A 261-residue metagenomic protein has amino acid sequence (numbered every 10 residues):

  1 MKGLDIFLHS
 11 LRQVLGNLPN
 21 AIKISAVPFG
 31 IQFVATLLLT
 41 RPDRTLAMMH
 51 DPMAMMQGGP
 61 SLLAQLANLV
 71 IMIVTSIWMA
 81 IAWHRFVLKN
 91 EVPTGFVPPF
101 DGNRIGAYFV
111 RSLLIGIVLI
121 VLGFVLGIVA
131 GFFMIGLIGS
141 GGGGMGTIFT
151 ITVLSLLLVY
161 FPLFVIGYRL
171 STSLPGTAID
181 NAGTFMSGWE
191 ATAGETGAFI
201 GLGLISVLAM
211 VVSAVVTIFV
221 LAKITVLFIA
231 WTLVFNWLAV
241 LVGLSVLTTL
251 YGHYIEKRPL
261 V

Functional and structural regions predicted by a protein language model:
M1-R44, L156-F228, T232, N236 (+2 more regions): Nonpolar helix-loop interface/hinge motif
Q13-L15, A54-G59, V97-G102, G142-F149 (+2 more regions): Helix-boundary and loop/linker segments of multi-pass membrane transporters
N17-V92, I115-G127, G131, G203 (+2 more regions): Short, small/hydrophobic-residue-rich motifs at membrane-helix boundaries and re-entrant hairpins of integral membrane
T36-R44, H84, L88, G123-I138 (+4 more regions): Membrane-water interface at transmembrane helix exits
S61-E91, G146-N181, T225-R258: Selective recognition of hydrophobic, aromatic-rich stretches within alpha-helical transmembrane segments of polytopic
V92-I117, S187: Interfacial transmembrane-helix boundary/kink motif in multi-pass membrane proteins
L113-L158, L204, V215-L233: Hydrophobic alpha-helical transmembrane segments of integral membrane proteins
